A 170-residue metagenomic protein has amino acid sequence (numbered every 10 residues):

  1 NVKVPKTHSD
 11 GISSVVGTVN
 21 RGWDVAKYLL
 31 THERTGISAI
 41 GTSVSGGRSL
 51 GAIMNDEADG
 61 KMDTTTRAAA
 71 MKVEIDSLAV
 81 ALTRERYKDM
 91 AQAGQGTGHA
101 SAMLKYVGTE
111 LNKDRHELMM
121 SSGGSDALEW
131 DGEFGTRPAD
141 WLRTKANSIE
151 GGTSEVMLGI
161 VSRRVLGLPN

Functional and structural regions predicted by a protein language model:
N1-A81, N147: Glycine-rich beta->alpha junctions and the first turn(s) of the following alpha-helix
V2, S9-G11, G108, S154-E155 (+1 more regions): Short, glycine-/Ser/Thr-/acidic-enriched flexible segments
N20, L50, G98, M103 (+1 more regions): Active-site lining segments that contact anionic ligands and/or coordinate catalytic metals
N20-H32, G36-T42, G123-N170: Glycine-rich phosphate/cofactor-binding loops in nucleotide/flavin-utilizing enzymes
K27, G47-N55, M71, A81-K88 (+4 more regions): Predominant activation on well-ordered alpha-helical scaffold segments within soluble catalytic domains
R34, E57, K88-A91, Q95 (+1 more regions): Short amphipathic alpha-helical interaction patches enriched in hydrophobic/aromatic residues with interspersed Lys/Arg
E57, E74, A91, S122-G123 (+2 more regions): Generic structural signal for hydrophobic core residues of well-folded globular domains
T64-R67, L78-G132: C-terminal helix-coil-helix/basic helical segment that borders enzyme active sites and/or dimer interfaces and provides
